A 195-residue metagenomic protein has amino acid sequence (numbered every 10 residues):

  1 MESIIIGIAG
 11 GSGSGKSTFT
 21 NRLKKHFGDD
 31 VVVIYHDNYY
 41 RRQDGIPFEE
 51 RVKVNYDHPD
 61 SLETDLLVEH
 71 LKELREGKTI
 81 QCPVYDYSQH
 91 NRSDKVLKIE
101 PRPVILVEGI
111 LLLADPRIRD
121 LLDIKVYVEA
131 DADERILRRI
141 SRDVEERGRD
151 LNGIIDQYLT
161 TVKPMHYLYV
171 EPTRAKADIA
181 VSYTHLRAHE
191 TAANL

Functional and structural regions predicted by a protein language model:
G11: P-loop (Walker A) phosphate-binding loop of NTP-binding proteins
K16: Conserved lysine of the Walker
F19: Hydrophobic positions on the alpha1 helix immediately C-terminal to the Walker A/P-loop
D30-D44: Short beta-strand-centered segment that lines the nucleotide-binding/catalytic pocket of NTP-utilizing
F48-Y85: Conserved nucleotide-sensing/catalytic segment adjacent to the nucleotide-binding pocket in NTP-handling enzymes
E76-I105: Phosphate-binding/switch loop-helix module in NTP-utilizing enzymes
D94-E145: ATP-dependent NMP and nucleoside kinases share a basic, alpha-helical "lid"
T184-T191: Conserved small/polar residues in nucleotide/adenosyl-binding loops
